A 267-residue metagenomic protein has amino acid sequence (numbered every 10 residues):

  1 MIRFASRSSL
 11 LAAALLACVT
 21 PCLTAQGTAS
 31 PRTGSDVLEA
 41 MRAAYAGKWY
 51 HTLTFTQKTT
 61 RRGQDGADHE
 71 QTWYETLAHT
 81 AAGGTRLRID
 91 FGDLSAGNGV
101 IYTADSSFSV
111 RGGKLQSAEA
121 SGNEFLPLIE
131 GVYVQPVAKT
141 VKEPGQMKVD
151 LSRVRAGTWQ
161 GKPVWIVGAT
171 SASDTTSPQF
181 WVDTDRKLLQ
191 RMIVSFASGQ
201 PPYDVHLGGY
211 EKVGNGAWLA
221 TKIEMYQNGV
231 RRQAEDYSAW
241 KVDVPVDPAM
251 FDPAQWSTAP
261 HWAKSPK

Functional and structural regions predicted by a protein language model:
M1-A12: Bacterial N-terminal signal peptides that target proteins for export
A17-T24: C-terminal segment of classical bacterial N-terminal signal peptides
Q26-E39, W49, A104-T176, F196-G199 (+2 more regions): Flexible, processing/modification-adjacent segments and terminal tails in exported/periplasmic/extracellular proteins
A29-L115, D150-S152: N-terminal mature ectodomain segment of secretory-pathway/periplasmic proteins
T54-T60, R88, F108, A156 (+3 more regions): Residue-level detector of beta-strand face positions
Q64, D105, R111, W159 (+2 more regions): Short, ordered coil/turn segments that flank beta-strands lining enzyme active or ligand-binding pockets
E75-T80, A104-S106, G122-L126, T184-D185 (+2 more regions): A short, sequence-level motif marking secondary-structure junctions
D93, Q160-A254: Gly/Pro-enriched, hydrophobic low-complexity segments that function as extracytoplasmic propeptides/linkers
